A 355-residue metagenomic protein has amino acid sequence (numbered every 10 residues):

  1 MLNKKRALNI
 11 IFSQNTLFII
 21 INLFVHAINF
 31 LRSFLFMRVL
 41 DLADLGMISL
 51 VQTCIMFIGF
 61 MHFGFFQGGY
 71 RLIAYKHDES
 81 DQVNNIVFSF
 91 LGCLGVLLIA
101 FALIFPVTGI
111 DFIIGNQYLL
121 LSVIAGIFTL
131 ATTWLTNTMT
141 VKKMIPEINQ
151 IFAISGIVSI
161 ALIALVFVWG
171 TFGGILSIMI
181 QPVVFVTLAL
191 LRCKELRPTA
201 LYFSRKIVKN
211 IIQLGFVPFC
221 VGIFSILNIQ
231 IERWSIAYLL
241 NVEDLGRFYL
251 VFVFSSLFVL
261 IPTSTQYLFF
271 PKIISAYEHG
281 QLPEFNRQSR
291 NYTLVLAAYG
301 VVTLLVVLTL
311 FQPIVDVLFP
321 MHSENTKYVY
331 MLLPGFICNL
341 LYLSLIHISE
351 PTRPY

Functional and structural regions predicted by a protein language model:
M1-I11, L120, P146, T187-I229 (+1 more regions): Interhelical loop/hinge segments that connect adjacent transmembrane helices in multipass membrane
A7, I11-F12, F105-S122, L308-I337: Interfacial segments at transmembrane-helix termini and the short loops linking adjacent helices
N9, S13-V25, L50-V51, I55-T108 (+2 more regions): Membrane-water interface segments that mark the loop-to-transmembrane alpha-helix transition
Q14-N29, S155, G174-A189, R205-P271 (+2 more regions): Transmembrane helical elements of multi-pass membrane transporters/channels
F34-L35, D44-H62, V217, E232-W234 (+2 more regions): Alpha-helical transmembrane segments of polytopic membrane transporters and translocases
H62-D78, V141, V251, S255-G280 (+1 more regions): Helix-loop junctions and terminal segments of transmembrane helices in multi-pass membrane transport/translocation
L119-V123, N149-L196: Hydrophobic alpha-helical transmembrane segments
H347-Y355: Single conserved hydrophobic/aromatic residue that forms the stacking wall/gate of nucleotide- or nucleobase-binding
